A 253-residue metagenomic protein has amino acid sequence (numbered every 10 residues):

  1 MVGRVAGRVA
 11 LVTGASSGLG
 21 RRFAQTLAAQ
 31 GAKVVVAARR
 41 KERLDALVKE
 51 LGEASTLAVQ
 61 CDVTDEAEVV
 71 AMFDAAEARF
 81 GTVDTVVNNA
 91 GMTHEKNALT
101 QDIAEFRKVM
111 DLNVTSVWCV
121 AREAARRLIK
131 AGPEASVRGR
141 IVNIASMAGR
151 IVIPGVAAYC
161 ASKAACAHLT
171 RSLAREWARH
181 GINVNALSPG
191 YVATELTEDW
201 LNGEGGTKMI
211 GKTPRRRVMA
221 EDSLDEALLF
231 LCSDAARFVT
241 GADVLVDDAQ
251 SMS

Functional and structural regions predicted by a protein language model:
R4, I151, L229, T240-S253: Short C-terminal tail/terminal secondary-structure segment of NAD(P)H-dependent dehydrogenase/reductase domains
S16-S17: Conserved glycine-rich cofactor-binding loop
N97-A98, D102-K108, T197, M209: Substrate-binding pocket helix/loop in short-chain dehydrogenase/reductase
A121, S162, T170: Active-site helix of classical SDR
R126, R175-E176, R237: Alpha-helical segment proximal to the catalytic Tyr-Lys
S146: Residue(s) in the substrate-gating loop at a strand-loop-helix junction that position the organic substrate next
A178, N183, V239-G241: Short, small/polar-rich loop/turn modules that mediate ligand/substrate recognition or access, typified
